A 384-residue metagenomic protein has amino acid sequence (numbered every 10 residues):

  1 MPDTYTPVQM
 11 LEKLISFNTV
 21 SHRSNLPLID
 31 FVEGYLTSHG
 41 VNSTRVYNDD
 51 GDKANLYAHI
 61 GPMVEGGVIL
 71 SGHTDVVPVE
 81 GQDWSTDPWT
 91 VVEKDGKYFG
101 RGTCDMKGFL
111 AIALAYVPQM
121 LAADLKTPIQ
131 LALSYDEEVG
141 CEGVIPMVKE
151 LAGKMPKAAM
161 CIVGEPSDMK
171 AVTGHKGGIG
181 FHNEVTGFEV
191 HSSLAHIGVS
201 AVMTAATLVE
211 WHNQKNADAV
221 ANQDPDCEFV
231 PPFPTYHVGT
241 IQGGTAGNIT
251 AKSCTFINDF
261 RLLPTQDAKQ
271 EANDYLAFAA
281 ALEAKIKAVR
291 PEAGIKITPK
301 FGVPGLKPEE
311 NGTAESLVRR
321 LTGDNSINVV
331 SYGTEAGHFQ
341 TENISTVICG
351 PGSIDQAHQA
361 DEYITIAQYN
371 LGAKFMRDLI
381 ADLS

Functional and structural regions predicted by a protein language model:
M1-E80, S253-I257, D274, Q368: N-terminal helical capping/dimerization or prosegment-like subdomains of hydrolases acting on amide or phosphate bonds
P2, D49, G180-S384: Metal-dependent amide/peptide-bond hydrolase catalytic core, centered on the "pita-bread" metallohydrolase fold
T44, I69, Q130-A132, K296: A structural signal for isolated positions on well-ordered beta-strands in alpha/beta enzyme cores
G51, T74-D75, K97, A132-C141 (+3 more regions): Acidic, glycine-rich active-site loops and adjacent beta-strand->loop/helix elements that engage anionic groups
G67-Q130: Active-site metal-coordination/substrate-binding segment of hydrolases, especially metallo-dependent peptidases
S71-G72, A132-S134, C161-E165, E184-T186 (+2 more regions): Short beta-strand segments
V79-E93, A158, T173-V185: Acidic-glycine-rich active-site phosphate/pyrophosphate-binding loop
M106-G180, S384: Acidic/histidine-rich catalytic neighborhood of metal-dependent amide-processing enzymes
